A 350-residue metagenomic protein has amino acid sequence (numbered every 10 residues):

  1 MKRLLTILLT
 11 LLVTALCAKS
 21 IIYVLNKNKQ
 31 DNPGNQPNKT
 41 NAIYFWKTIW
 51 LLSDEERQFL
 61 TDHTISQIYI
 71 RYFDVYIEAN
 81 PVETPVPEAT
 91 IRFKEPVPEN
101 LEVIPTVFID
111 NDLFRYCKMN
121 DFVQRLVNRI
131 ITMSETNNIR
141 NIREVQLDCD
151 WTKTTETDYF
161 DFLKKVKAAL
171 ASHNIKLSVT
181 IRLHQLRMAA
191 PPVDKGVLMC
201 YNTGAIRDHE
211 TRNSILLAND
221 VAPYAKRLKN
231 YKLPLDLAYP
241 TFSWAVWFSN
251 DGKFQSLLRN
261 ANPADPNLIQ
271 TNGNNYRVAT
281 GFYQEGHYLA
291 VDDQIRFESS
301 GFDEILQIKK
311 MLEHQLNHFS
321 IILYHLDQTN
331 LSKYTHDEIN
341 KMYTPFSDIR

Functional and structural regions predicted by a protein language model:
M1-L4: Positively charged n-region of N-terminal signal peptides that target proteins for export
T6-I22: Hydrophobic membrane-insertion alpha-helices, especially the h-region of bacterial N-terminal signal peptides
C17-L60, E88: Boundary/entry segment of secreted carbohydrate-active catalytic domains
P33-W46, D74-L198: Chitinase-like catalytic core of GlcNAc-active glycosidases
I49-T61, M119-T136, Q185, G301-L312: Short, acidic/polar
L51-I77, T136-N138, I142: Catalytic domains of carbohydrate-active enzymes, especially glycoside hydrolases
D161-A261: Substrate-binding surface in catalytic domains of secreted glycosidases
F242, N250-R350: Substrate-binding cleft of secreted/luminal carbohydrate-active enzymes
